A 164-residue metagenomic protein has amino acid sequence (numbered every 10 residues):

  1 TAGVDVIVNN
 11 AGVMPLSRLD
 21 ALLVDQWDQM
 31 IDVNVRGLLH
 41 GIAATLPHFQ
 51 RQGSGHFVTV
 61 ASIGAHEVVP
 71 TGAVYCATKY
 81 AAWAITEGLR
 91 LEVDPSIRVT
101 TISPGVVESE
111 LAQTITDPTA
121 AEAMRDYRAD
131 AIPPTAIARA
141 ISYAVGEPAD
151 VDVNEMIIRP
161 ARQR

Functional and structural regions predicted by a protein language model:
A11-P15: Conserved NAD(P)H cofactor-binding loop of Rossmann-fold oxidoreductase domains
R18-L19, Q26-I31: Substrate-binding pocket helix/loop in short-chain dehydrogenase/reductase
D20, E67-A73: Active-site loop immediately N-terminal to the catalytic Tyr-X3-Lys motif of short-chain dehydrogenase/reductase
I42, T78: Active-site helix of classical SDR
P47, L91-P95: Alpha-helical segment proximal to the catalytic Tyr-Lys
S62: Residue(s) in the substrate-gating loop at a strand-loop-helix junction that position the organic substrate next
T101-I102, A120-R164: C-terminal helical subdomain
